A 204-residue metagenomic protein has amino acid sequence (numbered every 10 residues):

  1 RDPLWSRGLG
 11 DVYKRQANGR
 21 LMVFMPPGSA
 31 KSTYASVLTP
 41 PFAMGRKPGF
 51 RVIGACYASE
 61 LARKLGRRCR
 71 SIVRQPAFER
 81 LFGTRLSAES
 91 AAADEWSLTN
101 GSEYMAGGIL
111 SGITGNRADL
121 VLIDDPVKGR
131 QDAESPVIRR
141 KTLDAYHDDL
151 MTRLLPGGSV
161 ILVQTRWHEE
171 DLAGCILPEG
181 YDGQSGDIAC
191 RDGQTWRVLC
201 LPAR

Functional and structural regions predicted by a protein language model:
D2-Y13: Single conserved hydrophobic/aromatic residue that forms the stacking wall/gate of nucleotide- or nucleobase-binding
K14-N18, K47: Phosphate-binding P-loop
N18-L38: Walker A/P-loop
R20-M22, R51-I53, E103, L120 (+1 more regions): Residue-level preference for the first positions of well-ordered beta-strands
S36-K47: Walker A/P-loop NTP-binding motif
A55-L110: Conserved nucleotide-state-sensing and coupling region of NTP-binding domains
D94-Y146: Conserved RecA-like ASCE ATPase "motif II neighborhood" in helicase/translocase motors
Q131-R204: Non-catalytic, compositionally simple segments
